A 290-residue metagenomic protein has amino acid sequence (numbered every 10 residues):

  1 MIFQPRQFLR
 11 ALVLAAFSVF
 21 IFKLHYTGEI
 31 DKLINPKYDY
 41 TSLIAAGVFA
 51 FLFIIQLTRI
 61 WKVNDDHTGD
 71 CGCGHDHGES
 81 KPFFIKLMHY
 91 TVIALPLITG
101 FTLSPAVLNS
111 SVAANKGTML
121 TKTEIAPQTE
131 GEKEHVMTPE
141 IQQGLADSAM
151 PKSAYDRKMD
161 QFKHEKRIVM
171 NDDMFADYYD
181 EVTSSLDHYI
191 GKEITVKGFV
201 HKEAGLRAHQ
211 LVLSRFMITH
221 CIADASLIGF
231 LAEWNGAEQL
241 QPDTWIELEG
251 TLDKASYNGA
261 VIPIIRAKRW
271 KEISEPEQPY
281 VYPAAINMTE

Functional and structural regions predicted by a protein language model:
Q7-G74: Membrane-embedded alpha-helical segments of integral membrane proteins
A45, N235-L248: Short nucleic-acid-contacting surface segments enriched for D/E, G, S/T with interspersed K/R
E79-L108: Internal/C-terminal transmembrane anchor helices
A106-S185: Membrane-interface segments at or immediately adjacent to transmembrane helices that form the boundary between
I194-V200, D243-D253: OB-fold and OB-like beta-barrel modules that bind single-stranded nucleic acids
R207-I218, I262-I264: Short aromatic-glycine-enriched beta-strand elements
D224-E238: Beta-strand/loop nucleic-acid-binding surfaces
Y257-V281: OB-fold/S1-family single-stranded nucleic acid-binding modules
